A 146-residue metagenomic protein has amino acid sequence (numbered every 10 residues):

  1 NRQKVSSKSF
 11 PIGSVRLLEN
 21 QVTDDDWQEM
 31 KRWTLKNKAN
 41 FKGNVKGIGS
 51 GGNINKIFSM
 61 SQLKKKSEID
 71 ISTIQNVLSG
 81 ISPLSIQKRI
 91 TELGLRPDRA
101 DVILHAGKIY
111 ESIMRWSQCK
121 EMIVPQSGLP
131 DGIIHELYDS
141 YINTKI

Functional and structural regions predicted by a protein language model:
R2-I146: Helical "lid/coupling" subdomains associated with nucleotide-phosphate turnover
